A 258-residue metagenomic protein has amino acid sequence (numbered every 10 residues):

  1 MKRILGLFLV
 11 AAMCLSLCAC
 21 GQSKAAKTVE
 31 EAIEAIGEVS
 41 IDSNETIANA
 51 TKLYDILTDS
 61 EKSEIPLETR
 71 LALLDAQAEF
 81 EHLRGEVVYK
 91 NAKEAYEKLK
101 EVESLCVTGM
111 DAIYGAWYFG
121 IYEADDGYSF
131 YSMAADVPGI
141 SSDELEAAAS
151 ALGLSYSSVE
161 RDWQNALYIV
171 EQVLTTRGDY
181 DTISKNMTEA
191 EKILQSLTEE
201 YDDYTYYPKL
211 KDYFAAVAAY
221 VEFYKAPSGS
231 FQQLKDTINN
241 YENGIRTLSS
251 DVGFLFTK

Functional and structural regions predicted by a protein language model:
M1-A11: Positively charged n-region of N-terminal signal peptides that target proteins for export
R3, G21-Q22: Cys/His-rich metal-coordination motifs, chiefly Zn-binding "fingers/knuckles"
C14, E34, K52, D136 (+1 more regions): Short stretches within intrinsically disordered, low-complexity N-terminal or propeptide regions
S16-A19: C-terminal motif of bacterial Sec signal peptides marking the signal peptidase cleavage site
Q22-R84: Beta-rich interaction/scaffold domains
L53-S60, I193, L248-D251: Residue position in alpha-helical solenoids
R70-L73, Q77, R84-T176, Y180-A190 (+2 more regions): C-terminal amphipathic alpha-helix
